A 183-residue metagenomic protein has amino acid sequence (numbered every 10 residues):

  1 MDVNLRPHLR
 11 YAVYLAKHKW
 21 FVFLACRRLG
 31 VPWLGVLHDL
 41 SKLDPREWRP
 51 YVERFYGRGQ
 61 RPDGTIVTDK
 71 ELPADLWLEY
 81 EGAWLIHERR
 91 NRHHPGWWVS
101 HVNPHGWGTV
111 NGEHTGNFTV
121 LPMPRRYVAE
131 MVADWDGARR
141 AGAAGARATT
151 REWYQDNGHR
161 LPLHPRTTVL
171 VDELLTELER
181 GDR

Functional and structural regions predicted by a protein language model:
M1-R183: Metal-dependent phosphohydrolase cores
